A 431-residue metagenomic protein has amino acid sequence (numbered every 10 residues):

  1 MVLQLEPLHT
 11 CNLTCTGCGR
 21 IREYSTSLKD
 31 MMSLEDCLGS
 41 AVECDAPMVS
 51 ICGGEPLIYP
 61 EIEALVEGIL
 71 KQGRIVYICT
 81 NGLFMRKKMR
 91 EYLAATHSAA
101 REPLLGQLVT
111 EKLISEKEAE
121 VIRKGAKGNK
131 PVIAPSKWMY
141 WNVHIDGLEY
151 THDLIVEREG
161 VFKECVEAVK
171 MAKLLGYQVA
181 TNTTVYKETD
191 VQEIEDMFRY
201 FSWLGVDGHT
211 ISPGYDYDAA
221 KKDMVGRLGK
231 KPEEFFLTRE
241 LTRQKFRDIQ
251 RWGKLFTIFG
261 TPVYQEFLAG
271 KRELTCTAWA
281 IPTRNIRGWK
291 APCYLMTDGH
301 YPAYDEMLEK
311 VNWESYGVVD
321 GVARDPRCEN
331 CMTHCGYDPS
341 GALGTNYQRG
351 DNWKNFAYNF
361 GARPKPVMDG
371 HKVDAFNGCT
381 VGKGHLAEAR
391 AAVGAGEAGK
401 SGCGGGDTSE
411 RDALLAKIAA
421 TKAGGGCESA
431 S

Functional and structural regions predicted by a protein language model:
M1, K290-S431: Flexible mid-to-C-terminal extensions adjoining Fe-S/redox cofactors in radical SAM and related proteins
M1-W138, A387: Conserved alpha-helical substructure of the radical SAM core
T10, T14, T275, R327-N330: The −1 position to Zn-ligating cysteines in a subset of zinc-ribbon hairpins
G19-R22, E149, M224-K231, M307-W313: Short glycine/proline- and charge-enriched loop/turn segments that cap or connect secondary-structure elements
V42-E43, I62-A64, M89-Y92, L154 (+3 more regions): Short secondary-structure transition/capping segments
G54, S212-Y215, G336-Y337: Short, solvent-exposed turn/loop segments enriched in Gly/Ser/Thr/Pro and often Arg
Q72, P103-D146, Y150-I281, N285-I286 (+9 more regions): Radical SAM enzyme [4Fe-4S]-AdoMet core and its adjacent flexible, acidic and glycine-rich loops/tails across
